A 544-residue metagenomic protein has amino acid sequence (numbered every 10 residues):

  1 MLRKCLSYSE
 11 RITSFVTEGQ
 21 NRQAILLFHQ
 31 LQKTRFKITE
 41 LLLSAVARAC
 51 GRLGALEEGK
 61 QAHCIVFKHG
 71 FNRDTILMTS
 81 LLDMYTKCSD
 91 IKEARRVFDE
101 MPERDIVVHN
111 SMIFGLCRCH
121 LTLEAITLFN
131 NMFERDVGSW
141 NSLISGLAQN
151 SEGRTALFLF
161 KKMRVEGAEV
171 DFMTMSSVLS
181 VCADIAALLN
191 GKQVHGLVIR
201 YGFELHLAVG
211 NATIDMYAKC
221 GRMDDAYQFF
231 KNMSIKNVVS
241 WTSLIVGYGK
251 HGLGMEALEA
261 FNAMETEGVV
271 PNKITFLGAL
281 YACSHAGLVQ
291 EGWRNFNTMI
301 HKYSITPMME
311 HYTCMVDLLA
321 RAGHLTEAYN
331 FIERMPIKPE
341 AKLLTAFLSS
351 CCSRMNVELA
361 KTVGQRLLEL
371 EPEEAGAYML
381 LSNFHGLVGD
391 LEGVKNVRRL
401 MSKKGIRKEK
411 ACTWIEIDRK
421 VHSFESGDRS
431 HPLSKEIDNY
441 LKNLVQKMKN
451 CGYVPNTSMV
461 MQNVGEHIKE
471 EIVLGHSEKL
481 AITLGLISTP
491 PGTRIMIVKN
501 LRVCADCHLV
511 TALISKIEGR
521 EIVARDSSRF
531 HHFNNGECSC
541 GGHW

Functional and structural regions predicted by a protein language model:
M1-D136, S142-W544: Terminal (and in a subset, N-terminal) low-complexity or junction segments at the ends of helical repeat RNA-binding
